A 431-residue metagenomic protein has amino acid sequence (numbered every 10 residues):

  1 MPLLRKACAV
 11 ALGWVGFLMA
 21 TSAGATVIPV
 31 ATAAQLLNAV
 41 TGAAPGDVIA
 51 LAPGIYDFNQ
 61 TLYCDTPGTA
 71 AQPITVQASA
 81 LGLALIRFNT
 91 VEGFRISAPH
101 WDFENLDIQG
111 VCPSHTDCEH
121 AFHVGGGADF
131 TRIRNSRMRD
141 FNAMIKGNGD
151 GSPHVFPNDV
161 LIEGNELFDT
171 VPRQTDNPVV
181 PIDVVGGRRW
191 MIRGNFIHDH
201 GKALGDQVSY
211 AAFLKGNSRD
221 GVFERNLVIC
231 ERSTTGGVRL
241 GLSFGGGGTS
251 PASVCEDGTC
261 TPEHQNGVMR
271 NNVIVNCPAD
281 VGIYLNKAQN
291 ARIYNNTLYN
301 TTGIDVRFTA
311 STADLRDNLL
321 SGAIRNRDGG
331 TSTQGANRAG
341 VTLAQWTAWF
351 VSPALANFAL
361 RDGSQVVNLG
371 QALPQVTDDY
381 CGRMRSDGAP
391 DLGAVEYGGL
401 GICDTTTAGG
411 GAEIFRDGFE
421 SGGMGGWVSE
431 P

Functional and structural regions predicted by a protein language model:
M1-A11: Bacterial N-terminal signal peptides that target proteins for export
A20-T21: N-terminal signal peptide c-region/cleavage motif recognized by signal peptidases
A25-F58, L62, S364, S386 (+1 more regions): Acidic Gly/Asp/Thr-rich repetitive segments characteristic of extracellular carbohydrate-active and adhesion proteins
P29-A31, A50-N59, C64-C118, T342-A348: Right-handed parallel beta-helix/beta-spiral solenoid domain characteristic of secreted/periplasmic
T41, T61-P67, N89-P99, H115-G127 (+8 more regions): Glycine-rich beta-solenoid repeat tracts in large extracellular/virion proteins
A52-P53, P73, Q77-G82, P99-G110 (+10 more regions): Right-handed parallel beta-helix
T333-Q334, S364-S421, G425-G426, E430-P431: Surface beta-loop-beta hairpin patches that serve as ligand-binding interfaces in beta-rich domains
A348-Q371: Short catalytic/signature loops enriched in Gly
